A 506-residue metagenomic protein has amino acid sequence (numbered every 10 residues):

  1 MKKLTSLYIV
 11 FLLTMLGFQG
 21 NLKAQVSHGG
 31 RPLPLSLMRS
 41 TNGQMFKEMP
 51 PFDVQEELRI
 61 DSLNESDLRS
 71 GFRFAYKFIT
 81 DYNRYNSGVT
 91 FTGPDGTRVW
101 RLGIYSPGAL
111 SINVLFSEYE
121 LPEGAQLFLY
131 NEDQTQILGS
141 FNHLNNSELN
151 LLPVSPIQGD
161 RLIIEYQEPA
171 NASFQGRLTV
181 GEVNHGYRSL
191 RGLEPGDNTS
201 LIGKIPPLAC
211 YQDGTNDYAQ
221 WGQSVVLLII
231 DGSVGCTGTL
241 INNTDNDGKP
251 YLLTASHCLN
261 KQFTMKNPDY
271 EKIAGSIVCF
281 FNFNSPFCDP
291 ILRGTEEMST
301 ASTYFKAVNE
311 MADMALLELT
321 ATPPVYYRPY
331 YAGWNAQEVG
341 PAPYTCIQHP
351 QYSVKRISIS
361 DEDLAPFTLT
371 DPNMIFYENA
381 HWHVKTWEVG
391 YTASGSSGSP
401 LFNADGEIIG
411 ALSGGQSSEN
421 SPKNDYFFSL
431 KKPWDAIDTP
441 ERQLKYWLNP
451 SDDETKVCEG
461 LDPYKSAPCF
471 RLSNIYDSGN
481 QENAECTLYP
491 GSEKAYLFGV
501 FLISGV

Functional and structural regions predicted by a protein language model:
M1-G29, C469: Bacterial Sec-dependent N-terminal signal peptides
Q25-V99, E148-S155, D160-N242, S466-T487 (+1 more regions): Protease-domain processing segments flanking chymotrypsin-fold serine proteases, especially trypsin-like
I104-S106, F116-E120, I230, L502-G505: Non-cytosolic beta-sheet module surface loops
S111-I112, E485-G505: Contiguous beta-strand segments within globular domains
E120-T135: Short, surface-exposed beta-strand/strand-loop-strand elements in extracellular ectodomains
I157-A380, V384-K385: Serine endopeptidase catalytic core focused on the charge-relay Asp
T239-P250, G390-L412: Catalytic nucleophile loop of clan PA
L252, D269-E271, D289-S299, K306-V308 (+2 more regions): C-terminal subregion of chymotrypsin/trypsin-like serine protease catalytic domains
